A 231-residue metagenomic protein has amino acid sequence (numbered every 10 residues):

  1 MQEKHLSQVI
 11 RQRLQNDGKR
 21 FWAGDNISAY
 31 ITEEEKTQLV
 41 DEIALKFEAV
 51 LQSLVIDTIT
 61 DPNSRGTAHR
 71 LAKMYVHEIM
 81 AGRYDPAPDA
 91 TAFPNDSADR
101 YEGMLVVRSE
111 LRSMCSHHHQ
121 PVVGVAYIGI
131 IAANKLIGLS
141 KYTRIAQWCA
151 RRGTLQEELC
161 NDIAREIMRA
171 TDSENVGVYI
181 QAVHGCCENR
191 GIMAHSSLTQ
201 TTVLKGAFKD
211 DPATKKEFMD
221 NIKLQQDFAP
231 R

Functional and structural regions predicted by a protein language model:
M1-R231: A domain-level signal for the structural core that forms small-molecule/cofactor-binding pockets and catalytic centers
